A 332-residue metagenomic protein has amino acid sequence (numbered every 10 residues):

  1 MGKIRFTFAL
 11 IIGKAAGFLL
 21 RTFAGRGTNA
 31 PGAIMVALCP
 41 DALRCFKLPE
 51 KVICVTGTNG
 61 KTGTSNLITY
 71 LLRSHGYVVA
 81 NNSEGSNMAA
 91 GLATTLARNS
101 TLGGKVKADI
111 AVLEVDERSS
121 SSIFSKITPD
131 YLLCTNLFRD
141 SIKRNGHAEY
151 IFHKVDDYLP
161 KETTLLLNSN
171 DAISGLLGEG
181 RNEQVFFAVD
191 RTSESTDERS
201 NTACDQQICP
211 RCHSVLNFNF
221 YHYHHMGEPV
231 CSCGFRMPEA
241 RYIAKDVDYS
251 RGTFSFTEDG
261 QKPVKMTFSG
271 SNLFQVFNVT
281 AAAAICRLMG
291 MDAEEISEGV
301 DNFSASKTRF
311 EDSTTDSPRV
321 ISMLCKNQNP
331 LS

Functional and structural regions predicted by a protein language model:
K3-A188, T192-I208: Phosphate-binding loop of NTP-binding sites
T62-L71, D246-P263: Acidic-glycine-rich active-site phosphate/pyrophosphate-binding loop
I68, L72, L92-L96, V279-M289 (+1 more regions): Buried hydrophobic packing segments
V79-N82, K265-L273, R319-I321: A short glycine/serine-rich beta->alpha loop
R98, C325-S332: Conserved mixed alpha/beta catalytic, RNA-binding, or beta-rich assembly cores of soluble enzyme, regulatory
K126-N136, H225-C231, M237-P238, G270-D301: A conserved, hydrophobic alpha-helical segment in the catalytic core of large ATP/adenylate-utilizing enzymes
V189-T253, S269: Cys/His-rich short segments
Y249, I285-I321, C325: Gly/charged, well-structured mid-domain segments that form the phosphate/adenylate-handling core of ATP-dependent
